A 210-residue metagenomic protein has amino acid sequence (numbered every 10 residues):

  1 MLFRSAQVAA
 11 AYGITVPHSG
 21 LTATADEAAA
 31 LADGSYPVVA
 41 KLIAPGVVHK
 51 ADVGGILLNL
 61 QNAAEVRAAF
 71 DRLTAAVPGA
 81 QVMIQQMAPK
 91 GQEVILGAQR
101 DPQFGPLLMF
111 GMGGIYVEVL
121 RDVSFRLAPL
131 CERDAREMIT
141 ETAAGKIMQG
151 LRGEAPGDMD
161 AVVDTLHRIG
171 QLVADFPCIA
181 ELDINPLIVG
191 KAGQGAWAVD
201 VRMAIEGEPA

Functional and structural regions predicted by a protein language model:
M1-A210: ATP-dependent carboxylate/acyl-activation modules
